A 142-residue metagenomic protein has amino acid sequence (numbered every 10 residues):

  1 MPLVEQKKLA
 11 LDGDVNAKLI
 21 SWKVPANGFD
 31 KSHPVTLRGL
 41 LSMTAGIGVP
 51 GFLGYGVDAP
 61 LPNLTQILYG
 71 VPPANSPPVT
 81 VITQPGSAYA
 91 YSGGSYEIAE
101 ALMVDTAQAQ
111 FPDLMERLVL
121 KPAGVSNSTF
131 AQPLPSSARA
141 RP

Functional and structural regions predicted by a protein language model:
M1-V15, Y96-V104: Active-site SXXK
P2-E5, L19, L41-A45: Generic hydrophobic/packing signal
K7-K8, K23, Y69-P72: Short, flexible coil/linker elements and helix-boundary hinge sites characteristic of intrinsically disordered
A10-G28, P122-A123: Short, glycine/proline-biased beta-turn/loop segments that scaffold the active-site neighborhood
N27-P142: Short, surface-exposed loop or secondary-structure junction motifs that flank catalytic or metal-binding residues
